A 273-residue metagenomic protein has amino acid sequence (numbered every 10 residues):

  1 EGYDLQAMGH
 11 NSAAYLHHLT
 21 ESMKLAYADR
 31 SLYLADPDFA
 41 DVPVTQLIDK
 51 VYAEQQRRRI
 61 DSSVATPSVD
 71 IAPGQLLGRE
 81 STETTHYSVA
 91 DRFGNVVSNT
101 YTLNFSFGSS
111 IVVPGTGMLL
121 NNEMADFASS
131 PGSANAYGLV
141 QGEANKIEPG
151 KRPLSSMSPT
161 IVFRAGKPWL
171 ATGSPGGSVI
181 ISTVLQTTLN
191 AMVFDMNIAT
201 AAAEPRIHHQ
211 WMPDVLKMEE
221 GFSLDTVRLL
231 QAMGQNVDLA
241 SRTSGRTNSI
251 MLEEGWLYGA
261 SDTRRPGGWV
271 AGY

Functional and structural regions predicted by a protein language model:
E1, S174-M196: Alpha-helical support elements that line or immediately flank enzyme active sites and cofactor-binding pockets
G2-L103, V112-T116, E123, P131-G132 (+2 more regions): Internal maturation/activation junctions in enzymes
L76-E80, N145-P153, D238-R242: Short Gly/Pro-enriched turn/cap motifs at secondary-structure boundaries
T82-Y87, V96, S155-T160, R246-T247: Short glycine-rich loop/turn motifs
Y87, V96-T100, P168-P175, A260: Short, well-ordered beta-strand elements
F93, K151, V184, V193-R242: Extended C-terminal subregions enriched in glycine
N95-R164, L170, F194, I198: Active-site rim segments in enzyme catalytic domains, especially the processed small/beta chain of N-terminal
